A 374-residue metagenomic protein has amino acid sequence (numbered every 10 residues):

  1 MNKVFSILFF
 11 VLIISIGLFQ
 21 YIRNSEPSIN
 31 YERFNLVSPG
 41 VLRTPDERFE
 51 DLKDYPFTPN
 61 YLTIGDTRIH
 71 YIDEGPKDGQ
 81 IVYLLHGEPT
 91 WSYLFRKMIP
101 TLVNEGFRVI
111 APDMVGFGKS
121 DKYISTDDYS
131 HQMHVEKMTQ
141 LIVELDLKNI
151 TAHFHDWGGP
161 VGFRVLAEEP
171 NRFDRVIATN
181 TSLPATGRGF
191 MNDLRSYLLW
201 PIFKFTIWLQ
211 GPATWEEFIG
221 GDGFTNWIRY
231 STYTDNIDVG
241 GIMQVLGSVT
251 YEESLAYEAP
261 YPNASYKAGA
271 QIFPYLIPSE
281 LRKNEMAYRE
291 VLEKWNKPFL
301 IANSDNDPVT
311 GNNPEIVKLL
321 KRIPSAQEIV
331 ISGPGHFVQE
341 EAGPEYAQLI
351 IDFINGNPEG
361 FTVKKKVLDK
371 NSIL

Functional and structural regions predicted by a protein language model:
M1-V4: Positively charged n-region of N-terminal signal peptides that target proteins for export
S6-L18: Hydrophobic membrane-insertion alpha-helices, especially the h-region of bacterial N-terminal signal peptides
I16-P59, T67-I69, E74, I81 (+7 more regions): Flexible "cap/lid" subdomain of the alpha/beta-hydrolase fold that forms the substrate-access gate
G79-H86: Short beta-strand element of the alpha/beta-hydrolase
G87-T90, D156: Active-site glycine-rich loops that stabilize anionic/oxyanionic intermediates across multiple enzyme folds
K97-T101: Typically the conserved alpha-helix immediately C-terminal to a functionally engaged Cys/Sec in thioredoxin-like
P334-A347: Catalytic histidine-centered segment of alpha/beta-hydrolase-like enzymes
